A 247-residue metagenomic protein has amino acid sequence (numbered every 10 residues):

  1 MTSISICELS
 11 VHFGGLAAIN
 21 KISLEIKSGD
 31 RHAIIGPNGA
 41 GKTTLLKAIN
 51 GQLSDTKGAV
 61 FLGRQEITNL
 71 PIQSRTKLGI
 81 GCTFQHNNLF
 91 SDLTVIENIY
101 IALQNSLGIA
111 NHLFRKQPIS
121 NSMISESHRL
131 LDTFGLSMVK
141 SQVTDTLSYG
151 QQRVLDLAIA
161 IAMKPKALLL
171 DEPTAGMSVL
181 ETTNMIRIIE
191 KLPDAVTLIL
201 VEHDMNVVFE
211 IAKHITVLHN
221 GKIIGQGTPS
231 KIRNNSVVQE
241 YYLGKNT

Functional and structural regions predicted by a protein language model:
T2-T247: Glycine-rich phosphate-binding loops of nucleotide-dependent enzymes
